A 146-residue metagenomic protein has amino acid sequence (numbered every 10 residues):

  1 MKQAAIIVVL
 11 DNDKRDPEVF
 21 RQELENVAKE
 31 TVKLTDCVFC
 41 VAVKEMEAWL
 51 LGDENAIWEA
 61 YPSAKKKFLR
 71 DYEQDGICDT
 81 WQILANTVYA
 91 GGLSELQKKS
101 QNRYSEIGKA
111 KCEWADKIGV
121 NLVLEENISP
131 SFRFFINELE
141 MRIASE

Functional and structural regions predicted by a protein language model:
M1-I7, N12-E146: C-terminal accessory helical subdomains adjacent to catalytic cores in phosphodiester- and nucleotide-handling enzymes
